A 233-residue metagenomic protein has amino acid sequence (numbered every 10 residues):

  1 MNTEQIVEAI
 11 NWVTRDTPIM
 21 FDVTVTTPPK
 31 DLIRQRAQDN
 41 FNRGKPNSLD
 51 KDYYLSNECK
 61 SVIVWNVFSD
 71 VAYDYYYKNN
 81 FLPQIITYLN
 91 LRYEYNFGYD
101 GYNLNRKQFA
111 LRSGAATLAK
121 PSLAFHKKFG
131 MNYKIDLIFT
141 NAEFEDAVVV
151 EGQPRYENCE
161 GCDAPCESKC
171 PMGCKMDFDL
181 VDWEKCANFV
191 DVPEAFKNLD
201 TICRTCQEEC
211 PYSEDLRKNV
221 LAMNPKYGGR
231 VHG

Functional and structural regions predicted by a protein language model:
M1-V71: Non-catalytic, usually N-terminal nucleic-acid engagement modules in DNA/RNA processing proteins
K60-G233: Catalytic cores of enzyme domains
